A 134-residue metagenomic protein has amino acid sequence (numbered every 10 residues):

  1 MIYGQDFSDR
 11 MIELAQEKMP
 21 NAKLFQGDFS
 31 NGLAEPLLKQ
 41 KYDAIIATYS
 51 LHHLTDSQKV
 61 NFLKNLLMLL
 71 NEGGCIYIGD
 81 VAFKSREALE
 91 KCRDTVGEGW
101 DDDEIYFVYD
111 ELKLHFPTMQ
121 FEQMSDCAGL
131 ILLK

Functional and structural regions predicted by a protein language model:
M1-P36, Y77-K134: Class I (Rossmann-like) S-adenosyl-L-methionine-dependent methyltransferase catalytic domain, capturing the SAM-binding
Y42-D43: Local beta-strand N-terminus motif with an aromatic residue
I46: A conserved beta-strand element that flanks and buttresses the S-adenosyl-L-methionine
Y49-H53: Short catalytic micro-motifs in class I SAM-dependent methyltransferases
T55-K59, R86: Short N-terminal helix/helix-N-cap motif within the alpha/beta-hydrolase-1
V60-E72: A short glycine-rich, Lys/Arg-flanked "PGG" loop and its adjoining helix->strand segment in the class I
